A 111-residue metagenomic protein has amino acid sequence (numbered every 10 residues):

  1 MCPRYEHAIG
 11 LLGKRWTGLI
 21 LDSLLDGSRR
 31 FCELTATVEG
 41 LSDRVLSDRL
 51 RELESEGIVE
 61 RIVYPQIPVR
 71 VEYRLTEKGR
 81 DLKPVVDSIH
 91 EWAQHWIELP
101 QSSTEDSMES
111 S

Functional and structural regions predicted by a protein language model:
P3-V45, P65-I67, E72, S103: N-terminal helix-turn-helix DNA-binding core of bacterial DNA-binding proteins
H7, D81-L99: Short, solvent-exposed amphipathic helices
L46, L50-L53: Basic amphipathic alpha-helical segments that dock to polyanions
P65-S88: Basic, amphipathic "hinge/linker" alpha-helix immediately C-terminal to the N-terminal HTH DNA-binding motif
D106-S111: Exposed, interaction-prone assembly regions rather than primary DNA-binding/catalytic cores
